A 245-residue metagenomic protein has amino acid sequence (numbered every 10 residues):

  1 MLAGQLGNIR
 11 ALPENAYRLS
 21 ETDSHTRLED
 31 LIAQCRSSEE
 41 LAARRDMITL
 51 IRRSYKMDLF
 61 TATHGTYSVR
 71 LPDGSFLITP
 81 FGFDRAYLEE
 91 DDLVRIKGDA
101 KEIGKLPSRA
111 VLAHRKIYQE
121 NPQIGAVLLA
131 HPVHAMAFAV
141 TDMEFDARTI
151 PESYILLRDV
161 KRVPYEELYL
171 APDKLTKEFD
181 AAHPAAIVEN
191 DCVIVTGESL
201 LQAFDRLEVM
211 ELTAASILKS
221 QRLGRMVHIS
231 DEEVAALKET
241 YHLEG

Functional and structural regions predicted by a protein language model:
M1-G245: Glycine-rich flexible loops
